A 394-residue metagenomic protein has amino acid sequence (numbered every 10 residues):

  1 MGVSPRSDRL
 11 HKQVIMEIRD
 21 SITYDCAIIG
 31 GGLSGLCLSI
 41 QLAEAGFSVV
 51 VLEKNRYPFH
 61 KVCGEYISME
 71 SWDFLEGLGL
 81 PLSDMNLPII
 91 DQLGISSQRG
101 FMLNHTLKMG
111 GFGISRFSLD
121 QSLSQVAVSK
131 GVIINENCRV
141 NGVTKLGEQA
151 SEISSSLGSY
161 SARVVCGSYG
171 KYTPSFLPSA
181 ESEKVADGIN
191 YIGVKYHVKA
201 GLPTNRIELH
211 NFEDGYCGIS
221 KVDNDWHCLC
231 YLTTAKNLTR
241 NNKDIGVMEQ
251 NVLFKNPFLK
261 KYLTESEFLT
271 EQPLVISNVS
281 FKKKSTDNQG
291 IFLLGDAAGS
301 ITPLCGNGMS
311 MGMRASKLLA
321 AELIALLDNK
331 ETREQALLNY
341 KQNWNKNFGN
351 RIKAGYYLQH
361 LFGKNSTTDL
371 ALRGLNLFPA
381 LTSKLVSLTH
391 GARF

Functional and structural regions predicted by a protein language model:
P5-Y24, E44-A45: Extreme N-terminal leader/targeting segments of oxidoreductases
Y24-V50: N-terminal Rossmann-like FAD-binding beta1-loop-alpha1 element of flavoenzymes
A43-C63: Glycine-rich FAD pyrophosphate-binding loop
R56-E76: Conserved N-terminal glycine-rich FAD pyrophosphate-binding loop of Rossmann-like flavoproteins
S71-S122: A conserved beta-strand/loop capping segment in the N-terminal third of enzymes that catalyze redox or closely related
V126-L259: Predominantly flavin-linked oxidoreductase catalytic cores and closely associated redox partners
T239, K243-L323: FAD/FMN-dependent oxidoreductases across multiple families
A321-F394: C-terminal helical "tail/cap" subdomain of flavin- and related membrane-associated enzymes
